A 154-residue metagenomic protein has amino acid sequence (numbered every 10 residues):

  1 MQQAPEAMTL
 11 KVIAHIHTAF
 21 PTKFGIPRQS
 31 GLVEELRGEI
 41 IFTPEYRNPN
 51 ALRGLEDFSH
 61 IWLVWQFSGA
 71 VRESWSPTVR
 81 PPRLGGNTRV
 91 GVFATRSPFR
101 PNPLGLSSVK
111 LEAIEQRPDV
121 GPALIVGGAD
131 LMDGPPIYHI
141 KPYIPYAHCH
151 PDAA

Functional and structural regions predicted by a protein language model:
M1-S108, E112-A154: Glycine-rich, low-complexity intrinsically disordered segments
